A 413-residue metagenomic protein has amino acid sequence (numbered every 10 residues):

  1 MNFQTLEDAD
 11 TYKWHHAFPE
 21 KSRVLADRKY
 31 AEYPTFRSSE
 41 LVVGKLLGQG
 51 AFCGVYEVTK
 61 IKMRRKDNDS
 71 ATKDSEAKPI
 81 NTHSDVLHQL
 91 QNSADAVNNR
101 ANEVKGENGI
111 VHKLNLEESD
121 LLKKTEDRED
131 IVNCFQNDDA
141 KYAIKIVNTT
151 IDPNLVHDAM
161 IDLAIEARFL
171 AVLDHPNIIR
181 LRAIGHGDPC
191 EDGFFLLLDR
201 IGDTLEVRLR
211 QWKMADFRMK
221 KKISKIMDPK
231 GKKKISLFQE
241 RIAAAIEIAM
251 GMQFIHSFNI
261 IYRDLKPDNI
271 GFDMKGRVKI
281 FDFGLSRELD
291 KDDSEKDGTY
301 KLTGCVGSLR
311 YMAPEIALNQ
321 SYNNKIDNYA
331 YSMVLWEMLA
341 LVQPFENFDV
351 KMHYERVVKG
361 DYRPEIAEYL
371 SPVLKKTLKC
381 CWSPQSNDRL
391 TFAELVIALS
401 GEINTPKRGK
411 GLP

Functional and structural regions predicted by a protein language model:
R180-F194: Short beta-strand micro-motifs within the conserved protein kinase catalytic domain, predominantly in the N-lobe
E191-T204: Conserved short submotifs of the Hanks-type protein kinase catalytic core that shape the nucleotide-binding pocket
A244-A245: Activation segment signature within eukaryotic-like protein kinase domains
H256-F272: Catalytic-loop of the protein kinase fold
T299-E315: Conserved activation segment of eukaryotic-like protein kinases, specifically the C-terminal portion of the activation
